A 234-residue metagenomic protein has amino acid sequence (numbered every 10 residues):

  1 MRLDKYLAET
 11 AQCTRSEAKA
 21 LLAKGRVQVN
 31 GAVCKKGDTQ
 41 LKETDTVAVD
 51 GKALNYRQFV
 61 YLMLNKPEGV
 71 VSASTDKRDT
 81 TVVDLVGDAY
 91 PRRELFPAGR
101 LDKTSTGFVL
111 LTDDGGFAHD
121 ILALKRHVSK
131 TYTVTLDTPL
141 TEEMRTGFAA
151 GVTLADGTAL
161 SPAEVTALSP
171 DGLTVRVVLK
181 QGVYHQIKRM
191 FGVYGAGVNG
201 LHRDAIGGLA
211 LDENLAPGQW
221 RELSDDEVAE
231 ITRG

Functional and structural regions predicted by a protein language model:
M1-G234: Basic, flexible Lys/Arg- and Gly-enriched helix-loop patches that mediate nucleic-acid binding at interfaces with rRNA
